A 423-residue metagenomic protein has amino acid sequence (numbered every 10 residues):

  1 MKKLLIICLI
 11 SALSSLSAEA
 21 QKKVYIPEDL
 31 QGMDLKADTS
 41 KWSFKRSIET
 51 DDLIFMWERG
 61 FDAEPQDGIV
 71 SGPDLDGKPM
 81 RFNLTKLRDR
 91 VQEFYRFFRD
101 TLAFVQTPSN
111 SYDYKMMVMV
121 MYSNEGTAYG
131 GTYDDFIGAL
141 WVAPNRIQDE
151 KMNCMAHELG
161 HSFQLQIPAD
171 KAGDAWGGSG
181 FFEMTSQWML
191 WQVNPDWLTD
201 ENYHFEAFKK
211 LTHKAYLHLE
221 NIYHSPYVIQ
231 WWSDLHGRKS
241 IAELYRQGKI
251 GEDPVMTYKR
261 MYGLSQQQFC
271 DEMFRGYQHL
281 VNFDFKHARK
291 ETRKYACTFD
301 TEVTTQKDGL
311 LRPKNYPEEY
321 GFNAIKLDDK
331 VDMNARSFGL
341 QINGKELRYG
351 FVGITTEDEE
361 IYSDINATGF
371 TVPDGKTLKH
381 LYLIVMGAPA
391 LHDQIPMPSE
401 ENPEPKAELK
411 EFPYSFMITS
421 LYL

Functional and structural regions predicted by a protein language model:
L4-L13: Sec-dependent N-terminal signal peptides
I6, T39-T50: Short acidic-hydrophobic surface loop/beta-edge motif
S17-A20: Boundary at the C-terminal end of the N-terminal hydrophobic targeting segment
L30-W42: Low-complexity, Ser/Thr/Pro/Gly-enriched N-terminal "stalk/linker" regions
E49-G178, S186, D196-W197: Juxtacatalytic substrate-recognition/specificity segment
T132-Y133, D149-C154, A169-K239, Y245-F285: Acidic/His/Gly-enriched intrinsically disordered linker/tail segments that often contain short helix/coil "MoRF-like"
E252-L423: Beta/coil-rich, acidic/histidine-enriched accessory regions frequently appended to metallopeptidases
